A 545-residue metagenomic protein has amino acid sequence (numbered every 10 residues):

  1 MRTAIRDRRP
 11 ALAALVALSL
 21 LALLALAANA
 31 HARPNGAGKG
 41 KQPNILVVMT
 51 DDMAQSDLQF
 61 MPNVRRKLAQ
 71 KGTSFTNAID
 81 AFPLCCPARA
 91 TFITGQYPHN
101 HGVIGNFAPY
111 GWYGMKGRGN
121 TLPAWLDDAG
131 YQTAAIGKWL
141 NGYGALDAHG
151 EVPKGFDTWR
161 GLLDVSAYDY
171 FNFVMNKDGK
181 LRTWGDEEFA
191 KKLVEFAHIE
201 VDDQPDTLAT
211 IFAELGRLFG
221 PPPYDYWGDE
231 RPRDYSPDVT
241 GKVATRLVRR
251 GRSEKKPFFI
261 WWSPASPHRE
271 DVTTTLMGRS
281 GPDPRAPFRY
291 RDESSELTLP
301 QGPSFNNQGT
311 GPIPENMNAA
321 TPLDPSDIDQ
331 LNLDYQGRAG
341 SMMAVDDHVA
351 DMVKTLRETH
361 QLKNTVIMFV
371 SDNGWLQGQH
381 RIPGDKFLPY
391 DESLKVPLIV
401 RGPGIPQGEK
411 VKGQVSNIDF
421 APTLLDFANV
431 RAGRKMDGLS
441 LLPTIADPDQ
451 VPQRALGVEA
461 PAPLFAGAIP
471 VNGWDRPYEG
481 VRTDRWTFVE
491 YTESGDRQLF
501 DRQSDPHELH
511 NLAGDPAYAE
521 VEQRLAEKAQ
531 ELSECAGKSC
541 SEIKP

Functional and structural regions predicted by a protein language model:
R2-V16: Bacterial N-terminal signal peptides that target proteins for export
A14-A25: Bacterial N-terminal signal peptides
A30-P43, T50, S74, I211 (+6 more regions): Long, internal low-complexity/basic segments
G40, Q55-L58, D164-D238, T245-K256 (+5 more regions): Active-site-proximal cap/lid insertion segments
K41-L46, Q70-T76, N100, D127-A134 (+5 more regions): Loop/turn elements at helix/coil->beta-strand transitions in domains of secreted/extracellular proteins
V47-V48, A54-A135, A145, K154 (+1 more regions): Active-site segment of extracytoplasmic enzymes that catalyze sulfate/phosphate-ester chemistry
P153-A167, N373-Q379, I418-A421, D426-R502 (+3 more regions): C-terminal cap/loop subdomain of S1 sulfatases and analogous C-terminal strand-loop tails that border
D505: Intrinsically disordered, low-complexity polar regions and short flexible loop motifs
